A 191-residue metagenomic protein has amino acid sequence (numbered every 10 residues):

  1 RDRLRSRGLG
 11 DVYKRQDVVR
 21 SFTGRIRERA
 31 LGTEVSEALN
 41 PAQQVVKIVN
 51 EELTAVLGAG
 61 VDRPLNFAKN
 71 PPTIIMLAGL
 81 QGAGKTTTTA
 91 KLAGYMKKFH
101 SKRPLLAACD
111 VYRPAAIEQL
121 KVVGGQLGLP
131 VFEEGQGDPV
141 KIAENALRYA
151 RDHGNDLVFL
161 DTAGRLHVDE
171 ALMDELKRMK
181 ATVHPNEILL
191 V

Functional and structural regions predicted by a protein language model:
R1, Q16-R20, V35-V46, N70 (+3 more regions): Conserved phosphate/pyrophosphate-binding and hydrolysis machinery centered on Walker-type P-loop NTPases, extending
D2-L9: Single conserved hydrophobic/aromatic residue that forms the stacking wall/gate of nucleotide- or nucleobase-binding
L9, V46, L77-Q81: A generic alpha-helix preference that emphasizes hydrophobic side chains
V12: Active-site loops and adjacent core secondary-structure elements that bind or stabilize anionic groups
Q16-N66: Extreme N-terminal, non-catalytic leader segments that precede Walker-type/kinase nucleotide-binding cores
T54, D62-V191: P-loop/Walker A NTP-binding module and the surrounding RecA-like catalytic core of P-loop NTPases
